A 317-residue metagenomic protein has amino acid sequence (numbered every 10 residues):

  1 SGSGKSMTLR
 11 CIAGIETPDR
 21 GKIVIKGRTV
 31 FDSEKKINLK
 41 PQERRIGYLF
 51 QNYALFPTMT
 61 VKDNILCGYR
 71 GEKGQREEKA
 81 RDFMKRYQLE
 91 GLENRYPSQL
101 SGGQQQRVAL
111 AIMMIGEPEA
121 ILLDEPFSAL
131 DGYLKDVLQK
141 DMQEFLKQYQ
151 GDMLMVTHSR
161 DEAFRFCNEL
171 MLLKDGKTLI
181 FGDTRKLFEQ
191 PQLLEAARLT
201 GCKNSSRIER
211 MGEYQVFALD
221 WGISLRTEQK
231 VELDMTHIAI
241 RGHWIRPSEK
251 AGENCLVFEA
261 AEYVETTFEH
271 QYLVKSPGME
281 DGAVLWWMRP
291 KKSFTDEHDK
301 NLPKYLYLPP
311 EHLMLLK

Functional and structural regions predicted by a protein language model:
S6, K203-S205, Y214-K317: Non-catalytic connector elements of ABC transporters
R28-D32, Q75-L92, E144: Conserved ABC ATPase "signature" region
V30-G47, G71: ABC ATPase NBD coupling module
Y96-L100, Q104: Conserved ABC ATPase signature
I115-E119: A short, proline-enriched helix->beta-strand linker immediately N-terminal to the Walker B motif in ABC-type P-loop
I121-E125: Catalytic Walker B motif of ABC-type/P-loop ATPase nucleotide-binding domains
K147, T157-W221: Internal alpha/beta loop-helix hairpins
